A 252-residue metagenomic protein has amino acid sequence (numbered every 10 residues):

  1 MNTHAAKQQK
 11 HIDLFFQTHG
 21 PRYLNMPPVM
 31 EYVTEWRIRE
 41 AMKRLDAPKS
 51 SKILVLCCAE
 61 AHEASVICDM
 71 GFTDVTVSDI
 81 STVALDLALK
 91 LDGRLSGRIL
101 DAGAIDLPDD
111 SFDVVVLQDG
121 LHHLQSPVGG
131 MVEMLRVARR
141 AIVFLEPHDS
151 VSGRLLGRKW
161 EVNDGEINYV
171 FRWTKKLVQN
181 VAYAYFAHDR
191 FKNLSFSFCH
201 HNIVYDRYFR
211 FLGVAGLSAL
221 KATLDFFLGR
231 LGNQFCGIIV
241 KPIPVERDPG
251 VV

Functional and structural regions predicted by a protein language model:
M1-D46: Conserved class I S-adenosyl-L-methionine
V55, E60-A104: Class I SAM-dependent methyltransferase SAM/SAH-binding core
V116: A conserved beta-strand element that flanks and buttresses the S-adenosyl-L-methionine
L124-E133: A short, conserved alpha-helix within the catalytic core of class I
R139-P147: Conserved beta-strand signature within the Rossmann-like core of class I S-adenosyl-L-methionine
P147-N168: Short, glycine-/aromatic-enriched active-site segment of Class I SAM-dependent methyltransferases
V170-D189: Short alpha-helix
K192-V252: A C-terminal cap/extension of S-adenosyl-L-methionine-dependent methyltransferases that defines the acceptor-substrate
